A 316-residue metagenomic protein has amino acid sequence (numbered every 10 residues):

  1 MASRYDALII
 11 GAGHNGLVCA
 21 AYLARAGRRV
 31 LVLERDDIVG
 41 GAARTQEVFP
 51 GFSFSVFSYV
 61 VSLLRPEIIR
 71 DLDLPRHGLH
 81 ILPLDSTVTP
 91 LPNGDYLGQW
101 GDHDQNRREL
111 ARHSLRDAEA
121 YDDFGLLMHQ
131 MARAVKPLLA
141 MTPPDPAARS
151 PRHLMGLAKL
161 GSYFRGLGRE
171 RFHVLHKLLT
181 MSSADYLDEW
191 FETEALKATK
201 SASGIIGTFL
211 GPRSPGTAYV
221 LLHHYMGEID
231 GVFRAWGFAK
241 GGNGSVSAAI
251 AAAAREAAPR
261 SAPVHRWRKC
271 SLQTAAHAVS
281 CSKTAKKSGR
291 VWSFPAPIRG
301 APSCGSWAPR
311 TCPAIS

Functional and structural regions predicted by a protein language model:
M1-R4, Q273: Short helix-loop-beta connector
S3-A147: N-terminal glycine-rich phosphate/pyrophosphate-binding loop and immediately adjacent elements
D6, A278, V291: Conserved acidic residues
I38-A42, I206-F209, K269-S271, G300-C304: Flexible loop/turn segments at secondary-structure boundaries
P83, P263-H265: Short loop/edge segments at beta-strand edges and connector loops that shape dinucleotide/nucleotide cofactor-binding
N93-D95, G211-P215, S271-A278: A short, glycine/Asx- and small/polar-enriched loop/turn that sits immediately N-terminal to a beta-strand
H129-A257: Active-site/ligand-binding neighborhood in enzyme catalytic cores
W236-A257, H265, C270-Q273, C281 (+1 more regions): Glycine-rich loop(s) and the adjacent beta-strand/alpha-helix scaffold that form part
